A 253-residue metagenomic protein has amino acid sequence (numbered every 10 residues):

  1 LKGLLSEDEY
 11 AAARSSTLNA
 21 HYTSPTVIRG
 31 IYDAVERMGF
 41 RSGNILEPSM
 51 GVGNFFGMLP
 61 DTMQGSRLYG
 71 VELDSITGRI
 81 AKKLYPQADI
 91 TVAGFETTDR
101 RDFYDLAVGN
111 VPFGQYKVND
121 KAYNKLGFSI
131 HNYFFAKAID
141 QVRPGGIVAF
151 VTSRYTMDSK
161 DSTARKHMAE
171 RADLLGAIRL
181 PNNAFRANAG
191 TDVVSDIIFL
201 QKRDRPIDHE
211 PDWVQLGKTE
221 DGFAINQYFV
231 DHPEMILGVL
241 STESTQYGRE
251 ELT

Functional and structural regions predicted by a protein language model:
L1-L84: Class I S-adenosyl-L-methionine
I31, L73-S75, G127-R186, V193-F199: Conserved Class I SAM-dependent methyltransferase catalytic core
S42, F103-Y104, L174, S195: Local beta-strand N-terminus motif with an aromatic residue
P86-F95: Conserved SAM-binding strand-loop segment of SAM-dependent methyltransferases
T98-V108: A short acidic, Gly/Pro-enriched loop at the edge of an enzyme's catalytic core that lines a small-molecule cofactor
V108-K117: A short SAM/SAH-binding and catalytic strip from SAM-dependent methyltransferases
K121-L126: Short glycine-enriched, charge-decorated loop/helix-capping segments at active-site entrances that position
A187-T253: Flexible, glycine-/basic-rich loop-and-beta segments that form/coincide with the SAM-dependent methyltransferase
